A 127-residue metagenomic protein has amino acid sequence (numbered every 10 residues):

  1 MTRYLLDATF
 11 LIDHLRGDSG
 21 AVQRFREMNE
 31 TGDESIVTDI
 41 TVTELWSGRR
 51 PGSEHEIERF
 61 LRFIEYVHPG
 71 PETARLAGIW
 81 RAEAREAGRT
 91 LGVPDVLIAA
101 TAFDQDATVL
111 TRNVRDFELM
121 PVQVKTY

Functional and structural regions predicted by a protein language model:
M1-R3, R24, A99-Y127: Acidic, PIN/NYN-like endoribonuclease modules and their adjacent C-terminal/linker elements
M1-V37, W46-R59: Short, well-structured N-terminal submotif of metal-dependent ribonuclease cores
D7-A8, L45, A77, A102 (+1 more regions): Generic structural signal for small/hydrophobic residues in well-ordered secondary structure, especially within
F10-L11, T41, T73, L97-I98 (+1 more regions): Alpha-helix capping/helix-boundary segments
A21-V22, V42, E54-I57, A74-A77 (+1 more regions): A general structural signal for well-ordered alpha-helical segments in protein cores
I36, V67, K125: General small-molecule cofactor/ligand-binding pocket signal
G52-E56, A84-R85, T126-Y127: Short, hinge-like loop/turn segments at secondary-structure boundaries
E65-R112: Active-site neighborhoods of divalent-metal-dependent phosphate/nucleic-acid chemistry enzymes
